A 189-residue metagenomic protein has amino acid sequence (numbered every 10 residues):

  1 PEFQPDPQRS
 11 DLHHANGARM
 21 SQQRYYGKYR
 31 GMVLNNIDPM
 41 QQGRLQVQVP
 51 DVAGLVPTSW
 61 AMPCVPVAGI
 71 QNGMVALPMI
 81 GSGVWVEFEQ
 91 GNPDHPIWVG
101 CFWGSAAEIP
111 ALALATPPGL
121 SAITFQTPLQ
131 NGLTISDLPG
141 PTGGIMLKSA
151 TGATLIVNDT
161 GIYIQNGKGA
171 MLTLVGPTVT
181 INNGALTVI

Functional and structural regions predicted by a protein language model:
P7, D11-L174, I189: Hydrophobic packing positions characteristic of elongated beta-solenoid/beta-helix-type spike/fiber shafts
I181: Divalent metal-coordination and catalytic microenvironments
G184-V188: Short, low-complexity, Pro/Ser/Thr/Gly-rich segments in the mature regions of secreted, periplasmic
